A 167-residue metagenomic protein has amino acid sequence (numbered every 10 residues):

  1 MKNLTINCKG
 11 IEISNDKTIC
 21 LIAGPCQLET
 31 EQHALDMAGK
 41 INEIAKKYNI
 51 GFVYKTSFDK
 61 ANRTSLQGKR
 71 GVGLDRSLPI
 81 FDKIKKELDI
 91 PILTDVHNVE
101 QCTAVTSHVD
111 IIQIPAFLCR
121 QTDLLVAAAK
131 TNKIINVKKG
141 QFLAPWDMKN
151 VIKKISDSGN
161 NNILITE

Functional and structural regions predicted by a protein language model:
M1-L21, P79: N-terminal amphipathic alpha-helix/helix-capping segment at the start of soluble metabolic enzymes
I6, A34-I50, K149-K153: Short amphipathic alpha-helices and their capping/turn segments at secondary-structure boundaries
C20-G24, F52-T56, I92-T94, I112-I114 (+2 more regions): Hydrophobic faces of well-ordered beta-strands that scaffold small-molecule active sites in alpha/beta enzyme cores
C26-G39, K138-N150: Active-site glycine- and acidic-residue-rich loops that bind and position anionic ligands or nucleotide-like cofactors
E29-D36, G68-R76, A116, L143: Alpha-helix N-cap and loop-to-helix initiation/capping positions
N42-K46, F81-K86, A129, I152-D157: Surface-exposed amphipathic alpha-helices with a cationic face
T56-Q113, R120-L124: N-terminal active-site wall of soluble small-molecule enzyme domains
T64, L118-E167: Conserved anion-binding
